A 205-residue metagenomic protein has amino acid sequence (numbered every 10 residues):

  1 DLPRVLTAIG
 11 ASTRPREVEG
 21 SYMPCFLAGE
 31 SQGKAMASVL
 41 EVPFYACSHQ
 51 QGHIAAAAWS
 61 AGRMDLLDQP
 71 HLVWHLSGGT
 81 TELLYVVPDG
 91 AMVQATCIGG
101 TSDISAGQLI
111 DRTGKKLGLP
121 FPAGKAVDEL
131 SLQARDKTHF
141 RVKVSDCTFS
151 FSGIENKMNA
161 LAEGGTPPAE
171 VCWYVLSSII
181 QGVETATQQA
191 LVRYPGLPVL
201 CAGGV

Functional and structural regions predicted by a protein language model:
D1-S31: Short beta-strand-loop/turn "lid" adjacent to the catalytic site in phosphate-handling enzymes
I9-R14, M36, S77, P198-V205: Glycine-rich beta-strand-to-loop/alpha-helix junction loops that act as flexible
A11, F44-H49, I104, C201: General beta-strand structural signal in soluble alpha/beta enzymes
V42-L72: Conserved phosphate-binding catalytic cores of ATP/NTP-utilizing and phosphoryl-transfer enzymes
S48-Q51, V87-Q133, N156-G165: Glycine-rich phosphate-binding loop plus the immediately following alpha-helix
A55, V73-H75, T81-Y85: Short beta-strand scaffold segments in enzyme catalytic cores
S60-D68, V73-S77, D89, Q133 (+2 more regions): Solvent-exposed alpha-helices and their adjacent loops that cap or buttress functional pockets in soluble metabolic
K125-V199, V205: A contiguous, well-structured pocket-lining segment that forms one wall/lid of small-molecule binding clefts in soluble
